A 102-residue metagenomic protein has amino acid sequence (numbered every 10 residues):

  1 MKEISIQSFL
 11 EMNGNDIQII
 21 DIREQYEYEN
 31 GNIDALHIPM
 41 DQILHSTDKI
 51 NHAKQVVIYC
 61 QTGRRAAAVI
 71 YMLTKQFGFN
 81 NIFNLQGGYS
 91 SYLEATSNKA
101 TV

Functional and structural regions predicted by a protein language model:
M1-Q18, I22-Q55, R64-V102: Rhodanese-like catalytic fold shared by cysteine-dependent sulfurtransferases and DSP/PTP-type phosphatases
Y59-C60: Short, surface-exposed ligand- or partner-binding patches at beta-edge/loop junctions that are enriched in aromatics
